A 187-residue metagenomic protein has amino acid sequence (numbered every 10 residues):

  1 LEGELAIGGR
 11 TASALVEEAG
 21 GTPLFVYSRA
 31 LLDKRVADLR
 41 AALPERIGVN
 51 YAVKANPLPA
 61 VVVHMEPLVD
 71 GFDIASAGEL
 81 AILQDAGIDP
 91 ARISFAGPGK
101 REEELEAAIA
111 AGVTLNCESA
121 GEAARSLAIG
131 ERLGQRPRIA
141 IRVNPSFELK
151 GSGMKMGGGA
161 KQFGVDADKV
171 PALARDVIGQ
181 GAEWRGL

Functional and structural regions predicted by a protein language model:
L1-E131, Q135-P137, A160, G179 (+1 more regions): A charged N-terminal "starter" segment
I129, P145-L187: Active-site loop/helix belt of alpha/beta enzymes
G134-E148: Glycine-rich, aromatic-flanked loop segments that form ligand/cofactor-binding clefts across common enzyme folds
